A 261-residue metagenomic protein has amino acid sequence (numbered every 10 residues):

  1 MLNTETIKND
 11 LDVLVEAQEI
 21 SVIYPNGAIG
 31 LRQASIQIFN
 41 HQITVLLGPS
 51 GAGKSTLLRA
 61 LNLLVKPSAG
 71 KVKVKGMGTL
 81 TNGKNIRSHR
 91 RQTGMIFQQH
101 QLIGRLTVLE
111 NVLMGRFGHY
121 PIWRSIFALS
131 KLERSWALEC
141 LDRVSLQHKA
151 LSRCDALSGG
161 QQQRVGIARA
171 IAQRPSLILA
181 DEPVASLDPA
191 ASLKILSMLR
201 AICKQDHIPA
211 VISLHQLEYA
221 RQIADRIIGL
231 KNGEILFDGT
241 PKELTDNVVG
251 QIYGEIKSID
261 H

Functional and structural regions predicted by a protein language model:
N62: Helix-to-loop junction immediately C-terminal to a conserved catalytic motif
K71-S88, S130: ABC ATPase NBD Q-loop/coupling interface
L113, Y120, R124-H148: Conserved ABC ATPase "signature" region
R153-L157, Q161: Conserved ABC ATPase signature
R174: Conserved catalytic motifs of ABC-family nucleotide-binding domains
I178-D181: Catalytic Walker B motif of ABC-type/P-loop ATPase nucleotide-binding domains
P189-A191: Helix N-cap at the start of a conserved alpha-helix in ABC-type nucleotide-binding domains
